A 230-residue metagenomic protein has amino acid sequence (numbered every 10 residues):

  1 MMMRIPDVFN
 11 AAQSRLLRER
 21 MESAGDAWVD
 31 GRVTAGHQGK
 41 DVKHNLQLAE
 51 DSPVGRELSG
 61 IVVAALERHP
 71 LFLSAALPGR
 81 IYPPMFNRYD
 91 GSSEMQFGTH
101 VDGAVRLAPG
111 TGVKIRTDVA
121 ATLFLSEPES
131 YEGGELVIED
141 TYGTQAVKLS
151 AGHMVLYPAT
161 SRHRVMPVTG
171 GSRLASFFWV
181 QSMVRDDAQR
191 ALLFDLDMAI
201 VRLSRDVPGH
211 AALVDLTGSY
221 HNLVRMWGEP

Functional and structural regions predicted by a protein language model:
M1-M85, L192-P230: Non-heme Fe(II)/2-oxoglutarate
L71-Q189, L193-F194: Catalytic core of non-heme Fe(II) oxygenases with the double-stranded beta-helix
